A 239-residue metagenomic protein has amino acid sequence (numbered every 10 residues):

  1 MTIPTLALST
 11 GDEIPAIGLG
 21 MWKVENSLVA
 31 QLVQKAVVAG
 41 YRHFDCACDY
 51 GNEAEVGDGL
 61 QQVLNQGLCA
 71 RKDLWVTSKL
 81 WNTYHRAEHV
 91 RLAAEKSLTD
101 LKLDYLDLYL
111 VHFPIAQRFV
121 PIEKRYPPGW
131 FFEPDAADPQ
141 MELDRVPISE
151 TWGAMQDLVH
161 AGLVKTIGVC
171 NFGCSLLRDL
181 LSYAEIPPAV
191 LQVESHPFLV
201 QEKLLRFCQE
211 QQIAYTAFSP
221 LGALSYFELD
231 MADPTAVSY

Functional and structural regions predicted by a protein language model:
M1-L74, E88-L92, D104, H160 (+1 more regions): N-terminal binding-site loop/beta-alpha segment at the start of enzyme catalytic domains that lines or forms
L19, A36, F44, V56 (+9 more regions): Conserved, mostly hydrophobic/aromatic
W22-V24, A47-D49, K79-T83, V111-P114 (+3 more regions): Active-site beta-loop-alpha junctions enriched in small/polar residues
V24-V37, R86-L101, I148-E150, G173-D179 (+1 more regions): Short, acidic/polar
Y41, L103-L106, V164, P188: A structural motif
A54-N65, A94-L98, M155, L177-L181: Short, well-ordered amphipathic alpha-helices
V90-V111, D157-A161: CE4/NodB-like, metal-dependent polysaccharide N-deacetylase domain that modifies extracellular/periplasmic N-acetylated
A116-Y239: Beta/alpha (TIM)-barrel catalytic core signal, keyed to glycine-rich beta->alpha loops juxtaposed to Asp/Glu that bind
